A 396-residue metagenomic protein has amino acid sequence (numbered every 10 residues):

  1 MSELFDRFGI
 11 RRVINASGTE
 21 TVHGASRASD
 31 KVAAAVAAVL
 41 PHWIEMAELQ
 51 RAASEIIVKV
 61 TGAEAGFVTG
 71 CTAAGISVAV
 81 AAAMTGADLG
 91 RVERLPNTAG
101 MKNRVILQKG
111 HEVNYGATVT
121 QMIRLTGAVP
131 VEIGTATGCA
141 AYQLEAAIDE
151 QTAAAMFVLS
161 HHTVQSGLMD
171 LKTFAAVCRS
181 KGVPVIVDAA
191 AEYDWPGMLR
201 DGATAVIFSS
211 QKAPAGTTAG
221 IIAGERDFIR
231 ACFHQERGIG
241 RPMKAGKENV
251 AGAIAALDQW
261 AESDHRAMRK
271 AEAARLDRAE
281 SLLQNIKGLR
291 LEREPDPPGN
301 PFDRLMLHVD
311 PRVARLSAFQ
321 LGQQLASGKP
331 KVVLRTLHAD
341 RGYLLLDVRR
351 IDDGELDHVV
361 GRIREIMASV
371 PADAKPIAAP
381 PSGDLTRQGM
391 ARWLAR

Functional and structural regions predicted by a protein language model:
S2-H23, R27, R51-E262, Q284 (+2 more regions): Conserved PLP-enzyme active-site core in the AAT-like
L4, L282-A379: Conserved C-terminal alpha-helix-loop-beta "cap" of PLP-dependent enzymes that closes/shapes the active-site mouth
R12-V22, D30-L40, F302-L307, G389 (+1 more regions): Generic N-terminal amphipathic, Lys/Arg-enriched alpha-helix
A33, E48-L49: Thiamine diphosphate
A38-L40, L107-K109, L159, V309 (+1 more regions): Short glycine-centered, acidic/aromatic-flanked micro-motifs in structured strand/loop junctions that mark active-site
V39-A47: N-terminal alpha-helical segment of soluble enzymes
Q259-S281: Structural signature of PLP-dependent enzymes
V370-R396: Compositionally biased, non-globular sequence tracts
